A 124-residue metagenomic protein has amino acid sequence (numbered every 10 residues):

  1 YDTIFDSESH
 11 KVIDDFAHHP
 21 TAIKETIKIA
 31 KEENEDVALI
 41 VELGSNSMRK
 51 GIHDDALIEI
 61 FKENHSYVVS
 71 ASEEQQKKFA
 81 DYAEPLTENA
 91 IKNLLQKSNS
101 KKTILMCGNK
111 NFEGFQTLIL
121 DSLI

Functional and structural regions predicted by a protein language model:
D2-I124: ATP-dependent carboxylate-amine ligase
